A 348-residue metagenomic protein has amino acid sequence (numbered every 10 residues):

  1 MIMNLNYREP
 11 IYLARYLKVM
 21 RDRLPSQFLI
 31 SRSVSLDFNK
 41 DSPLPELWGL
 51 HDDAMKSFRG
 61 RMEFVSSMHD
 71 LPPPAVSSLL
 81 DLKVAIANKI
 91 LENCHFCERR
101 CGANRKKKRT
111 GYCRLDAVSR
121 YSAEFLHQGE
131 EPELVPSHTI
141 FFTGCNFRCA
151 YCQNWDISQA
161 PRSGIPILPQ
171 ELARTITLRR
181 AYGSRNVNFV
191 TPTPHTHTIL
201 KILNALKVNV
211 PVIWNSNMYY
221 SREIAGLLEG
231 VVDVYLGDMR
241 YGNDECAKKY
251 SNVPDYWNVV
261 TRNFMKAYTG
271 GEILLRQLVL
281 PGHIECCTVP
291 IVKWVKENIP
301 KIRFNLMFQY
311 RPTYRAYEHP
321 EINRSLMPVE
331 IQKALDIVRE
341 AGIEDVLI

Functional and structural regions predicted by a protein language model:
M1-L80, I86: N-terminal alpha-helical interaction blocks
G60-F142, N154-P161: N-terminal [4Fe-4S]-dependent radical SAM core
H95, A150, D233: Conserved acidic residues
R99-G102, A150, N154, M265 (+3 more regions): Generic secondary-structure signature for well-ordered alpha-helical cores
E124-I167, T175-P194: Long, charge-rich boundary regions
P169-I322, P328: Conserved AdoMet/S-adenosylmethionine-binding subsite of the radical SAM
M327-V338: Short alpha-helix
I337-I348: A cross-taxonomic marker for long C-terminal extensions/tails that follow the last structured domain
